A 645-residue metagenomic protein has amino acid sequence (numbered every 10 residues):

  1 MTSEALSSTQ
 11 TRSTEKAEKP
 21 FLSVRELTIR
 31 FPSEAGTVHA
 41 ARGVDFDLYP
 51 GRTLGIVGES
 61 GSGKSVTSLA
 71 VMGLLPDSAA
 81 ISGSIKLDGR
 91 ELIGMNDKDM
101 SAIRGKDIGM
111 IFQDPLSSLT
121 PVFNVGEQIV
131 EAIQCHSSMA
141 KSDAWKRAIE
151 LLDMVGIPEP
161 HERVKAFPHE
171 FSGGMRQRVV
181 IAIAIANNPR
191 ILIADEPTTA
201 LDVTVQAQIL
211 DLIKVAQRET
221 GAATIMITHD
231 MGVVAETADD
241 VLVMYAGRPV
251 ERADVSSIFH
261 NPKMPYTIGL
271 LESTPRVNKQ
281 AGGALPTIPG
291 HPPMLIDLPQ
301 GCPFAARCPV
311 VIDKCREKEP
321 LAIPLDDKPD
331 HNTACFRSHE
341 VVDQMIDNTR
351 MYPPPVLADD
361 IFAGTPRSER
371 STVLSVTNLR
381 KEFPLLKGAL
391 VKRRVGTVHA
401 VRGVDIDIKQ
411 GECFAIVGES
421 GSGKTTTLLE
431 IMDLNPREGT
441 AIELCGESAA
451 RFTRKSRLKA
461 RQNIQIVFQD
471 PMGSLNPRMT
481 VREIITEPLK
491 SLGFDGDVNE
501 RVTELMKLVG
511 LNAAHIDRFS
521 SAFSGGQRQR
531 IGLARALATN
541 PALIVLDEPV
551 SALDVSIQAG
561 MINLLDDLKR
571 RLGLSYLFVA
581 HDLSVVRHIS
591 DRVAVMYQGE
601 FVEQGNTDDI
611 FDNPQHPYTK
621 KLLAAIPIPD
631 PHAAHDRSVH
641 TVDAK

Functional and structural regions predicted by a protein language model:
E15-P20, E34, D254-T372, L386 (+2 more regions): Charged, flexible cofactor/metal-binding loops and thiol motifs
M72-G73, M432: Helix-to-loop junction immediately C-terminal to a conserved catalytic motif
G73, I193, P197, L201-G283 (+2 more regions): P-loop NTP-binding/switch modules centered on Walker-like glycine-rich loops
A80-E91, T440-S448, A460: Conserved ABC transporter NBD signature motif
L92-G109, C135, S257-P262, P293-P299 (+4 more regions): ABC ATPase NBD coupling module
G105, H169, N187, S521 (+4 more regions): Conserved signature/switch motifs of ABC ATPase nucleotide-binding domains
D143-E162, D497-A514, L623-A624: Conserved ABC ATPase "signature" region
